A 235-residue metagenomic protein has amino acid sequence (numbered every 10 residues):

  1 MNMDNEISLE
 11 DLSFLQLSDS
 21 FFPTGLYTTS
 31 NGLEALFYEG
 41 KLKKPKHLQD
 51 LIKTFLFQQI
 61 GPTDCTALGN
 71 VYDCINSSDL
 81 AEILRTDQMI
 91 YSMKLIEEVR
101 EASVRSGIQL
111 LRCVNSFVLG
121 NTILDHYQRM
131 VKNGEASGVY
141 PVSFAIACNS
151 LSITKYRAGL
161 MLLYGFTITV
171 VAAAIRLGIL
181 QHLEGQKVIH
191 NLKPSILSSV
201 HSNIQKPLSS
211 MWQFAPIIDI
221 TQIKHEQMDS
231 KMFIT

Functional and structural regions predicted by a protein language model:
M1-L12: Charged, compositionally biased N-terminal leader segments and the immediate start of the first structured element
F14-P23, I52-Q58, S92-V99, Q128-G134 (+1 more regions): A short glycine/serine-rich beta->alpha loop
F14-S78: Glycine/small-residue-rich interface belts in oligomeric ring/scaffold proteins and their assembly partners
L36-K46, F117, N121-D125, S150-A158 (+1 more regions): Inter-helical turn/loop segments and adjacent helix faces that build the functional surface of alpha-helical bundle
K41, L162-T235: C-terminal auxiliary extensions adjacent to catalytic cores
C65, N70, L80-C148: Internal, conserved structured core segments that host functional sites
M130-G178: A contiguous pocket-lining binding segment that forms or flanks enzyme active sites
